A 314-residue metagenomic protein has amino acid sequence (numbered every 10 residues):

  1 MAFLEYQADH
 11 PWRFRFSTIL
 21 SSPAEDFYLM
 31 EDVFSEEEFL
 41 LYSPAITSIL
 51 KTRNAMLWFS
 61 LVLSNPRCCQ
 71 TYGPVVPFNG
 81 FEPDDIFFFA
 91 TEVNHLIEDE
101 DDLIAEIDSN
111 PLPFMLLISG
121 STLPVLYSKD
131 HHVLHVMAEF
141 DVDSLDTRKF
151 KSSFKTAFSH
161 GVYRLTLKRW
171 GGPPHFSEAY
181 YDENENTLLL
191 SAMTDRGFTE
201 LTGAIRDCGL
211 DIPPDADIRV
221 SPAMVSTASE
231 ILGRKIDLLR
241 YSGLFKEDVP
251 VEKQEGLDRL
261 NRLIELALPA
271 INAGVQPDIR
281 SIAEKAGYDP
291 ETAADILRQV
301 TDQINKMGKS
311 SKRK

Functional and structural regions predicted by a protein language model:
M1-E5, D101-E106, L188-L190: OB/S1-fold single-stranded nucleic-acid-binding modules and their adjacent gly/ser/pro-rich low-complexity linkers
M1-R15: Short boundary/loop segments of OB/S1/cold-shock single-stranded nucleic-acid-binding domains
E25-M30: Short aromatic-glycine-enriched beta-strand elements
S43-S60: Short nucleic-acid-contacting surface segments enriched for D/E, G, S/T with interspersed K/R
V62-H95: OB-fold/S1-family single-stranded nucleic acid-binding modules
T91-L116, A179, T194: OB-fold/S1-family RNA-binding modules
D108-G171, H175, V225, S229-D258: Short Lys/Arg-enriched alpha/beta "domain-start" segment
L210-K314: Extended, charge-rich intrinsically disordered regulatory tails
